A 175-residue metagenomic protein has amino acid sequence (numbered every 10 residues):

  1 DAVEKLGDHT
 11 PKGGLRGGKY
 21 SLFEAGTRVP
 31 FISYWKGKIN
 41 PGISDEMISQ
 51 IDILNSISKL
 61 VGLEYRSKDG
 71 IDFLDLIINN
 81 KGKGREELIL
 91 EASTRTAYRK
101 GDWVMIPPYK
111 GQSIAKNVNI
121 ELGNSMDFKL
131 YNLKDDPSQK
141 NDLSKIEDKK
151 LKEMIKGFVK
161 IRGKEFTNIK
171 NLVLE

Functional and structural regions predicted by a protein language model:
D1-L22, K38-I39, E46, I51-K129 (+2 more regions): C-terminal cap/loop subdomain of S1 sulfatases and analogous C-terminal strand-loop tails that border
A2, N141-K149: Active-site-proximal N-terminal segment of extracellular/periplasmic enzymes that hydrolyze or transfer
F31-N40: The feature captures the short pre-catalytic strand/loop hairpin that immediately precedes and shapes the active-site
G42-S44, D142: Second-shell loop/turn segments in exported
K83, K160-L172: Bilobed periplasmic-binding protein-like "clamshell/Venus-flytrap" ligand-binding domains
D136: Intrinsically disordered, low-complexity polar regions and short flexible loop motifs
L151-R162: Short amphipathic alpha-helical coiled-coil/interface segments
